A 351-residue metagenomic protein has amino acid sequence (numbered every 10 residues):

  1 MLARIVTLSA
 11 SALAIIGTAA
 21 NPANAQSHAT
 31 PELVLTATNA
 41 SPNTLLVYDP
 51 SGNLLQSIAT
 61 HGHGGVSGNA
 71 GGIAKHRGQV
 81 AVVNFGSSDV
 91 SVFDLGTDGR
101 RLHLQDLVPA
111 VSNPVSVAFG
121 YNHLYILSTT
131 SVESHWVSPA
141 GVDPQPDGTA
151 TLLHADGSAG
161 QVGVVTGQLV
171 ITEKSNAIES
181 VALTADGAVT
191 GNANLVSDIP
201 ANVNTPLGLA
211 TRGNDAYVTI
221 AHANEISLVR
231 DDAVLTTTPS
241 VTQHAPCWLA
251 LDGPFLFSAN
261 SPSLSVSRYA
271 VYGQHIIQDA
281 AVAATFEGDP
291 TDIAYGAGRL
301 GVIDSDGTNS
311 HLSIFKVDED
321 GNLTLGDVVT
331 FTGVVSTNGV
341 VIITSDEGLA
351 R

Functional and structural regions predicted by a protein language model:
Q26-N53: An edge-strand/N-cap motif at the start of beta-rich repeat modules
A29, H61-R77, V108-H123, T151-Q168 (+4 more regions): Beta-rich, blade/repeat-based domains predominating in secreted/periplasmic proteins but also intracellular
T36-A40, V82-G86, I126-T130, I171-S175 (+4 more regions): Conserved beta-strand positions in repeat-built beta-propeller and related beta-rich domains
P42-L45, S88-V90, V132-S134, A177-E179 (+3 more regions): Structural signal for beta-propeller blades
D49-N53, F93-R100, W136-P144, S180-T190 (+3 more regions): Short loop/turn segments immediately following beta-strands, especially the blade-tip and inter-blade linker loops
L54-G62, R101-P109, D143-L153, T190-I199 (+3 more regions): Beta-propeller fold detector
I126-W136, P144-D186, N192-N194: Aromatic- and glycine-enriched pocket-lining scaffold segments that form the walls of small-molecule binding clefts
S305-R351: Blade-level signature of beta-propeller repeat domains, shared across WD40, Kelch, NHL, RCC1 and BNR/Asp-box propellers
